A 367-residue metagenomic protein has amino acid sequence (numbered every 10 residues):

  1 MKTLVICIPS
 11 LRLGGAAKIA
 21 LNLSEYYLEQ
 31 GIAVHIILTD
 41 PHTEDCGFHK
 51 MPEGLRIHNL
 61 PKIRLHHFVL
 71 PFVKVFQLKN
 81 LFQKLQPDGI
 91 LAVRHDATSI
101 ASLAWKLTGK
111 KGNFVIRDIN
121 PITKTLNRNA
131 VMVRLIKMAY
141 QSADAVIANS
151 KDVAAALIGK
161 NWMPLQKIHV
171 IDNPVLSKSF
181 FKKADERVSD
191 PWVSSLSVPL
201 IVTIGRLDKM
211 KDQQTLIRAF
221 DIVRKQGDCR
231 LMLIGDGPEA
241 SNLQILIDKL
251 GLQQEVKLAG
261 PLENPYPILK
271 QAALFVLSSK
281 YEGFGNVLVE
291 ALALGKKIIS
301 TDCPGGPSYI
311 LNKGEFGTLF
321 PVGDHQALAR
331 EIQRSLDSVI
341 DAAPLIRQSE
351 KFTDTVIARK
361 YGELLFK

Functional and structural regions predicted by a protein language model:
I6-G14, K18-L70, N161, K167 (+1 more regions): N-terminal strand-loop element at the rim of the active site of nucleotide-sugar-dependent glycosyltransferases
A17-N22, P199-R224, P238-I245, N286: A conserved mid-protein helix/loop that constitutes part of the nucleotide-sugar donor-binding site
A92-T98: Short His-centered aromatic/hydrophobic patch
A143-V170, V175-S179: A short, active-site helix/loop in glycosyltransferases that binds the activated sugar's phosphate group
P261, K280: Aromatic "clamp/platform" in nucleotide-sugar-dependent glycosyltransferases that forms part of the donor/acceptor
K297-T301: Short hydrophobic beta-strand element within catalytic cores of glycosyltransferases and related nucleotide-activated
N312-H325, Q333-V339: Conserved acidic donor-binding segment of nucleotide-sugar-dependent glycosyltransferases
L319, D337-K367: A charged, aromatic-enriched C-terminal amphipathic alpha-helix characteristic of glycosyltransferases across folds
